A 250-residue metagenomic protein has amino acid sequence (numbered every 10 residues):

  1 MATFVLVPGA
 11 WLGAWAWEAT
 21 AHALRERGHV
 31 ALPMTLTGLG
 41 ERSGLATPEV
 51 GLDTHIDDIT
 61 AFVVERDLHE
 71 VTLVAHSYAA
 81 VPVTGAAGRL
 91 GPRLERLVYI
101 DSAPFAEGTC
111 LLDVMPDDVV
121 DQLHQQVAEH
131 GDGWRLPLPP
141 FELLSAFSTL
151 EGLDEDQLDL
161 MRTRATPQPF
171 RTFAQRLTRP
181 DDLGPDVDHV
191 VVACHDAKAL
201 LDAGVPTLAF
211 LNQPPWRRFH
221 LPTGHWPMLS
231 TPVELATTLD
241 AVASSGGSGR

Functional and structural regions predicted by a protein language model:
A2-S43, V64, T72: Conserved HGGG/HGGXW glycine-rich cap/lid loop of the alpha/beta-hydrolase fold
L36-T72, G88-R89, L112-P116, Q122: Active-site loop/oxyanion-hole signature of alpha/beta-hydrolase fold enzymes
V74-A79, V83: Gly/Ala-rich beta-loop-alpha elbow adjacent to hydrolase catalytic centers
G88, L94, V98-L136, T172-F173 (+1 more regions): Flexible "cap/lid" loop of the alpha/beta hydrolase fold
T163-D182: Active-site nucleophile elbow and catalytic-triad environment of alpha/beta-hydrolase enzymes
G184-H189, Q213-W216: Short, proline-enriched alpha-helix->beta-strand connector loops that line the catalytic pocket of alpha/beta-hydrolase
V191-A193: Short beta-strand/loop motif that positions the catalytic acidic residue of the alpha/beta-hydrolase fold
H195-L229, A241-V242: Conserved loop-alpha-helix segment in the C-terminal half of the alpha/beta-hydrolase fold that carries the catalytic
